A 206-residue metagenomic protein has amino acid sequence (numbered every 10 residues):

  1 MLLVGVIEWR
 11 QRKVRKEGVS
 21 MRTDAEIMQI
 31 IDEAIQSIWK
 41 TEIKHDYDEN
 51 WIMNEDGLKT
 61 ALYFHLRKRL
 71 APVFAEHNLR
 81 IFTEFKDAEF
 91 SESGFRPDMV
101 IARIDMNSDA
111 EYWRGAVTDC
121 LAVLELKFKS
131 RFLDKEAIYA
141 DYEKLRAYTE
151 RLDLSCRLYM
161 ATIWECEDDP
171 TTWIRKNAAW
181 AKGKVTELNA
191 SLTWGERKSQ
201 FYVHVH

Functional and structural regions predicted by a protein language model:
L2, I7, R15-K68: Charged, often low-complexity linker/regulatory segments
A75-A116: Active-site metal-binding core of divalent-cation-utilizing nuclease and nuclease-like domains
G94, S108-E111, R131-E143: Active-site-adjacent loop/helix micro-motif of nuclease/hydrolase catalytic cores
M99-I101, D119-S130, L145: Conserved catalytic cores of phosphodiester-cleaving nucleases, focusing on short active-site segments
A122, Y142, T162: A domain-level signal for the structural core that forms small-molecule/cofactor-binding pockets and catalytic centers
K129-D134, E167-P170: Short acidic, S/G/P-rich loop/turn micro-motifs used as interaction or catalytic elements
E150-H206: Domain-level recognition of nuclease-like catalytic cores that cleave nucleotide substrates
